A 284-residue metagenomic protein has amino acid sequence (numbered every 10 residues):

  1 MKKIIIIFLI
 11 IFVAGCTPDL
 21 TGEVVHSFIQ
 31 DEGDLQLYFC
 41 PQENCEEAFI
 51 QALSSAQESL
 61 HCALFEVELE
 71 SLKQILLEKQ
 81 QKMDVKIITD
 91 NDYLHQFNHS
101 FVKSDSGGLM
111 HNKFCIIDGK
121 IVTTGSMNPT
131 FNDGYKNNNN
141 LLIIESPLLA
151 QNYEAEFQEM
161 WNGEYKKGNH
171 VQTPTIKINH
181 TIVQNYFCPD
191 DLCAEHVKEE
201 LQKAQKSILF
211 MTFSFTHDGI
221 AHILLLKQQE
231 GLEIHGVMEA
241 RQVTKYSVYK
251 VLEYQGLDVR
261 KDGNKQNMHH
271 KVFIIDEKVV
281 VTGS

Functional and structural regions predicted by a protein language model:
M1-D19: Secretory targeting signatures
L20-S59, A63-K203, I223-V279, G283-S284: HKD-type phospholipase D/PLD-like phosphodiesterase module
F213-F215, A221: Long, repeat-rich segments with strong aromatic
